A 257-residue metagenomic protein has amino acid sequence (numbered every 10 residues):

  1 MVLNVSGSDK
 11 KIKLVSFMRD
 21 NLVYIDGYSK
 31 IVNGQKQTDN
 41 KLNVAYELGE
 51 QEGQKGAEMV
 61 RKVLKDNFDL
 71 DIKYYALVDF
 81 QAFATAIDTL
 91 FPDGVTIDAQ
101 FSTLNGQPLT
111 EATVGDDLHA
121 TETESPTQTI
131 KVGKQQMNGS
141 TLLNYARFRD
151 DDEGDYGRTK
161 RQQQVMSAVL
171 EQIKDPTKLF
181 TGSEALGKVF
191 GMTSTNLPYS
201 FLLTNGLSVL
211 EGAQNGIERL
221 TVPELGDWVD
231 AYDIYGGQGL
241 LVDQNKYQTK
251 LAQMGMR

Functional and structural regions predicted by a protein language model:
M1-R257: Non-catalytic, solvent-exposed segments at the cell envelope interface
